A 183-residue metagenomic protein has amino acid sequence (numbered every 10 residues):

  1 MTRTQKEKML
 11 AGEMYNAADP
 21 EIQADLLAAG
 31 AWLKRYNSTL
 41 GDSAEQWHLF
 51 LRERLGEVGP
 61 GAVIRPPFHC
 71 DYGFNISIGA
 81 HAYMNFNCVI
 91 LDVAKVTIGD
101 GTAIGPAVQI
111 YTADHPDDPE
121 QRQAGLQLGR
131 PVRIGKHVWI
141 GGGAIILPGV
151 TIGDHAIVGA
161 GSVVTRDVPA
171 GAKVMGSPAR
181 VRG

Functional and structural regions predicted by a protein language model:
M1-G61, A179: Terminal amphipathic alpha-helical/low-complexity segments used for targeting or macromolecular assembly
K6-E7, R54, A124, P131 (+1 more regions): Short secondary-structure boundary/capping segments
R35-N37, R166-G171: Short arginine-rich
F68-I78, Y83-T151, A172, S177-G183: Flexible, glycine/small-residue-enriched loop-and-beta-strand segment within the central core of proteins
V150, S162, V168: Short beta-to-alpha loop/turn elements within the nucleotide-binding domains of ABC transporters
